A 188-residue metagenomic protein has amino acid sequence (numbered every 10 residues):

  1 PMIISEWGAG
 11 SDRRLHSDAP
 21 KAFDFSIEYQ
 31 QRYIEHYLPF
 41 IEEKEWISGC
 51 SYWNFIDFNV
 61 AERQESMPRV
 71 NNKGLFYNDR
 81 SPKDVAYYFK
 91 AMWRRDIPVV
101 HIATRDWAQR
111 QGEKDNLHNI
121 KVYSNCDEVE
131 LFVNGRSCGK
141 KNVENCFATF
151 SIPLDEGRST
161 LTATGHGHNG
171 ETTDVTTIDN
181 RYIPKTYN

Functional and structural regions predicted by a protein language model:
P1-N142, S151-T172, P184: Extended substrate-binding grooves/exosites of carbohydrate-active enzymes
T176-N188: Low-complexity, Pro/Ser/Thr- and charge-rich linker/hinge segments at domain boundaries
